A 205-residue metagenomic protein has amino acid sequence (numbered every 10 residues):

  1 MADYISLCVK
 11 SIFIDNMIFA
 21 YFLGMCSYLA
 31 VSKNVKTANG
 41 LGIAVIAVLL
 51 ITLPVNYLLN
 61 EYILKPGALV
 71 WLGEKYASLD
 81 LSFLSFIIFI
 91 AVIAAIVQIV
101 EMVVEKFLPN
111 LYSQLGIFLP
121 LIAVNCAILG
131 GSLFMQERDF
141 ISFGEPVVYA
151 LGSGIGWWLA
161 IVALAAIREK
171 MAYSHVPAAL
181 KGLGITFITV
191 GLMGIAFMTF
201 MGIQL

Functional and structural regions predicted by a protein language model:
M1-Y4, Y62-F83, S132-V147, G202-L205: Helix-coil boundary and interhelical linker segments in multi-pass alpha-helical membrane proteins
S6, I141-L205: C-terminal transmembrane helix-loop-helix hairpin of multi-pass membrane proteins
S6-F19, L79-I93, V148-A160: Structural signature of hydrophobic alpha-helical transmembrane segments
F22-A30, M102-F107, F118-L119, C126-F140: Generic transmembrane alpha-helix signature in multi-pass membrane proteins, especially transporters/channels
L23, S27, V45-I51, I90-E101 (+3 more regions): Hydrophobic core segments of alpha-helical transmembrane domains in multi-pass membrane transport and ion-translocation
L23-T37, V97-L111, L164-H175: C-terminal ends of transmembrane helices
T37-A47, S85-F89, L111-I122, P177-I185: Cytoplasmic-side transmembrane-helix entry/capping segments in multi-pass membrane proteins
E61-L115: Ordered, amphipathic secondary-structure segments that act as subunit-interaction surfaces in large macromolecular
